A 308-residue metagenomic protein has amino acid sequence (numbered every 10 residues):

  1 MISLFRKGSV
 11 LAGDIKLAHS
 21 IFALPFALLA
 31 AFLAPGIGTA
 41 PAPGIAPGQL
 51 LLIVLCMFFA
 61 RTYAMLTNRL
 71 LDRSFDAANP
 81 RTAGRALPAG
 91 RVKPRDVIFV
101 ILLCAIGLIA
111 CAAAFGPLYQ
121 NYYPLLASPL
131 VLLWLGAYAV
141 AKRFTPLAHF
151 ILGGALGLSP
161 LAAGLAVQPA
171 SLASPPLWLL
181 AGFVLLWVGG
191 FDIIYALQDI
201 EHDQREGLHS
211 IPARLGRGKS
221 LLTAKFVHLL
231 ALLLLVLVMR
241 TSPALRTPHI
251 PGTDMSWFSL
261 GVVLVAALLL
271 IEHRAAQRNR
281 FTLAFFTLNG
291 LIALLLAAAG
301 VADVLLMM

Functional and structural regions predicted by a protein language model:
L4, S9, L230, V236-M308: Extended hydrophobic alpha-helices typical of membrane-associated regions
L4-G8, P25, L51, L130-L133 (+3 more regions): Alpha-helical membrane-protein architecture signal
G8-D14, T62, G84-P175, L179 (+3 more regions): Intramembrane alpha-helical segments
K16-P35, G153, G157, A293-A298: The first (N-terminal) embedded transmembrane alpha-helix
I21, L50-M57, R73-S128, R205-F258: Multi-pass membrane catalytic core of lipid/isoprenoid biosynthesis enzymes
F26-L71, R81, A105-A113, Y122-A137 (+2 more regions): Membrane-embedded alpha-helical segments that form the functional core of polytopic membrane enzymes, especially those
L33, A114-L118, V140-A141, L165-A166 (+3 more regions): Helix-loop junctions at the membrane-solvent interface of multi-pass transporters, primarily the C-terminal
